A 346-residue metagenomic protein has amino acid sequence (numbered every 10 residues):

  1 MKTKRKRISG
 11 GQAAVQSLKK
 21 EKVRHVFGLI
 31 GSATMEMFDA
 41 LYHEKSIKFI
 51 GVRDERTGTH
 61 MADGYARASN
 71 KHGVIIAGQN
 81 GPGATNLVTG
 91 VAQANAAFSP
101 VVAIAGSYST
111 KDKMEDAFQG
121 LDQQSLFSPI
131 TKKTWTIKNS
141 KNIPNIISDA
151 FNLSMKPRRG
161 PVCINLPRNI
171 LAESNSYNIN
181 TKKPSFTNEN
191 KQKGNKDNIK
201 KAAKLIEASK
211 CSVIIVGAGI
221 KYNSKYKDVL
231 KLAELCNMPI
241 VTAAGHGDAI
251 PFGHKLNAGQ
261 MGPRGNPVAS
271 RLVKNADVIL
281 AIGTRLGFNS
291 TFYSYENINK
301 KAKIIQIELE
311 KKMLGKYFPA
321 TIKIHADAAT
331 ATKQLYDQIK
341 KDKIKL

Functional and structural regions predicted by a protein language model:
K2-K343: N-terminal alpha/beta PP-like core and its mobile active-site loop of ThDP/TPP-dependent enzymes
